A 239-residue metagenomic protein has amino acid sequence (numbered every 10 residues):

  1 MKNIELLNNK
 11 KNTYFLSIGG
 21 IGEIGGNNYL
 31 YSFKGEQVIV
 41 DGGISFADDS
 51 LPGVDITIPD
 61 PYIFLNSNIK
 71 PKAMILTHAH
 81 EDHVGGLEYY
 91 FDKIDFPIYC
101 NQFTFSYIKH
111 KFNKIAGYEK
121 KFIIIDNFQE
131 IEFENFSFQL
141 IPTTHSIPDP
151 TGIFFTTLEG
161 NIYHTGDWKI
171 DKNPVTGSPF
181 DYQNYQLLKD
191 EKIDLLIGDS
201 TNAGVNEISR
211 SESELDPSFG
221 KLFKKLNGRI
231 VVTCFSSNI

Functional and structural regions predicted by a protein language model:
K2-I75, H80-I239: His/Asp/Glu-rich metal-coordinating catalytic cores of metallo-dependent phosphodiesterases/hydrolases acting on
